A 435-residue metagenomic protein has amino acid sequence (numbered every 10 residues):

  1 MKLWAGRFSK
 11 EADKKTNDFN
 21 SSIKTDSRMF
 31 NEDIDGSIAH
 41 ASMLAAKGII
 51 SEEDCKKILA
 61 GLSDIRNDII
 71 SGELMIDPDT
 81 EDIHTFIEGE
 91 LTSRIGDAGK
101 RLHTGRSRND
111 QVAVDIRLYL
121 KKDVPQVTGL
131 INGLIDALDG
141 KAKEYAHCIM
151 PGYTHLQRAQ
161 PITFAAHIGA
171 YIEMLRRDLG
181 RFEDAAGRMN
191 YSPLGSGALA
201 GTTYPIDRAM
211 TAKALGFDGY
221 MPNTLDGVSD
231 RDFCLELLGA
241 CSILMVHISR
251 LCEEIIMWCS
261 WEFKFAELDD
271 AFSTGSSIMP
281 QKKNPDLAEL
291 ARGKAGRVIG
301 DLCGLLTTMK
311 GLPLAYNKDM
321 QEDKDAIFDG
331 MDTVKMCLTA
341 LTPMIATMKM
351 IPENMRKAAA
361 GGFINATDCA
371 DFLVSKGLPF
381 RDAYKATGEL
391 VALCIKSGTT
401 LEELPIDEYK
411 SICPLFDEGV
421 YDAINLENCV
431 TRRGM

Functional and structural regions predicted by a protein language model:
M1-G201, I206-K213, T274-G275, D286 (+3 more regions): A helix-coil-helix interface module used to build multimeric assemblies and to scaffold catalytic/cofactor sites
M1-G36, D97-A98, M279-M435: Glycine-rich cofactor/substrate-binding loops
S37, H84, E88, C234-L237 (+2 more regions): Short runs of predominantly hydrophobic/aromatic residues within well-ordered alpha helices that form helix-helix
A39-S42, L118, K122, L235-G239 (+1 more regions): Positions in alpha-helical segments
H40, G61, I65-D68, E90 (+17 more regions): Generic, well-ordered alpha-helical scaffold segments in large soluble proteins
E52-E53, M150, E183, Y220 (+3 more regions): A local structural micro-motif
K121, K143, P151, Q157-G311 (+3 more regions): Charged, flexible cofactor/metal-binding loops and thiol motifs
